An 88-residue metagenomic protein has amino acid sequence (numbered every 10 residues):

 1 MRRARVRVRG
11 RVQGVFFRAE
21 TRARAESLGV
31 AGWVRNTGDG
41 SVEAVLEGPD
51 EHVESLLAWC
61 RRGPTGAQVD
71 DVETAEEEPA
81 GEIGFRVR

Functional and structural regions predicted by a protein language model:
M1-R88: Intrinsically disordered, low-complexity, mixed-charge
